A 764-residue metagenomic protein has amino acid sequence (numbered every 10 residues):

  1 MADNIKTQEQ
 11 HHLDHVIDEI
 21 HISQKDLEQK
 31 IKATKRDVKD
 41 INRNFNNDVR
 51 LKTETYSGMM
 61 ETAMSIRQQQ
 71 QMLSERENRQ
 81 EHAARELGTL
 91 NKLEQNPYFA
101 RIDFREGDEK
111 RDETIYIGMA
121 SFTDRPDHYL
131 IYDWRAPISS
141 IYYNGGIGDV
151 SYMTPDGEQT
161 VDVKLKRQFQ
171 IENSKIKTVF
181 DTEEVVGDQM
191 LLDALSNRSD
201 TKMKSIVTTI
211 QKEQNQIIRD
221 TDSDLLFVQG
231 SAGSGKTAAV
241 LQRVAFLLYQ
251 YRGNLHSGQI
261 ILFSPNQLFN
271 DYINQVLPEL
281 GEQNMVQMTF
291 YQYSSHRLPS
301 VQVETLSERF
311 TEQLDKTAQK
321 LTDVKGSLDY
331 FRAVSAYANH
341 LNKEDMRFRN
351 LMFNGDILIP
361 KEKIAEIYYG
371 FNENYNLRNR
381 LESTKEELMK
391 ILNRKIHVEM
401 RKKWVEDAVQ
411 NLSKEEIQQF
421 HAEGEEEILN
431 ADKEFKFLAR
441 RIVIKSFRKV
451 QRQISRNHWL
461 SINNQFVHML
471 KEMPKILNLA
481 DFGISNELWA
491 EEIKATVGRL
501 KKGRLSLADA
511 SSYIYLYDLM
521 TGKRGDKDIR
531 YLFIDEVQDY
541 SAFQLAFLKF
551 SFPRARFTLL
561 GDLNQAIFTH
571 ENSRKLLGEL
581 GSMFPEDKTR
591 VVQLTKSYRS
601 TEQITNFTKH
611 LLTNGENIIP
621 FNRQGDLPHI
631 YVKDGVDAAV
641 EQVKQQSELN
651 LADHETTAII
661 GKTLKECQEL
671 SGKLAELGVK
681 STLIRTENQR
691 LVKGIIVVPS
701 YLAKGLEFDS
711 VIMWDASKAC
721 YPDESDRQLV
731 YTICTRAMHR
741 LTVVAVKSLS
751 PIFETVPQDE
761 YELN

Functional and structural regions predicted by a protein language model:
M1-N42, Q95, D188-R309, A703-K704 (+1 more regions): P-loop NTPase Walker
M1-V207, N215-Q216, S750, E760-N764: Extended, charged low-complexity regulatory segments
R101-D103, F227, A239, L559 (+1 more regions): A structural signal for short, well-ordered beta-strand segments and their strand-loop junctions that often border
Y116, D162-N197, T208-T209, E213-D220 (+4 more regions): Conserved motor-region signature of P-loop NTPase helicases/translocases
D188-L195, A495-G498, K588: Short glycine/proline-rich turn/loop motifs
T201, S205, L268, M285 (+7 more regions): Charged, alpha-helix-enriched surfaces in structured cytosolic catalytic cores of large nucleotide-utilizing machines
L248-L532, D539-F547: Alpha-helical nucleic-acid-binding subdomain of P-loop helicases immediately C-terminal to the Walker A/P-loop
Q275, E279-Q283, M288-Q292, P299-T305 (+3 more regions): Conserved helicase motor core of SF1/SF2 NTP-dependent helicases
